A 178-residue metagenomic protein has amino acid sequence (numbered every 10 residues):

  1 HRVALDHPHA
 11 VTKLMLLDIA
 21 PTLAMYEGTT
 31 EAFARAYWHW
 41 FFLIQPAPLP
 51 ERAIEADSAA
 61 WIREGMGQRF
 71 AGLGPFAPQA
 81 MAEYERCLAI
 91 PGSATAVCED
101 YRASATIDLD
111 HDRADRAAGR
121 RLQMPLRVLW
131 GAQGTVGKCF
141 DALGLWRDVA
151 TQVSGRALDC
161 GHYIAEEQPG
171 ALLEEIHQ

Functional and structural regions predicted by a protein language model:
R2-A157, H177: Flexible "cap/lid" subdomain of the alpha/beta-hydrolase fold that forms the substrate-access gate
Q152-Q178: Catalytic active-site module of serine/aspartate enzymes centered on a nucleophile-bearing elbow/loop
